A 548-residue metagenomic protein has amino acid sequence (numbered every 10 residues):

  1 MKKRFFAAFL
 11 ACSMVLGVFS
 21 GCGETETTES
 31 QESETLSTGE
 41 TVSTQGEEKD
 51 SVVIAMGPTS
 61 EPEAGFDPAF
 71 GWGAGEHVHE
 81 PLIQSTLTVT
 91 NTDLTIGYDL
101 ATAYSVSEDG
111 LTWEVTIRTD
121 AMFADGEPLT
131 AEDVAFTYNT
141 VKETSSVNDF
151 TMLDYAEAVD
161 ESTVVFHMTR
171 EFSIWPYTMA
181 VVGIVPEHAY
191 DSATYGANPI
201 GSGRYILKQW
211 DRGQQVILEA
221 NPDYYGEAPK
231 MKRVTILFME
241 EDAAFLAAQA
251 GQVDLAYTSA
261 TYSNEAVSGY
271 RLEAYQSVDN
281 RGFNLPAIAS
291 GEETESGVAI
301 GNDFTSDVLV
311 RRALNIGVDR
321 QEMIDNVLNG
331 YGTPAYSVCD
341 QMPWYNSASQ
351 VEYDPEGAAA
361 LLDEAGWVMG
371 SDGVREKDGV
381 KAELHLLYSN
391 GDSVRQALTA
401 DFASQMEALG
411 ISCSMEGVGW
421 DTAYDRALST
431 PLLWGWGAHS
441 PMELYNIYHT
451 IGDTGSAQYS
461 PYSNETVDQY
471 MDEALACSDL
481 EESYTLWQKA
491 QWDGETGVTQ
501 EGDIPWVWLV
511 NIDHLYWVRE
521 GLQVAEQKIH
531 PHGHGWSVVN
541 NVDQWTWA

Functional and structural regions predicted by a protein language model:
V53, T130-T137, E161, V165 (+6 more regions): Alpha-helical secondary-structure segments
I54-M56, G126, Q249, L255-T258 (+3 more regions): Periplasmic binding protein-like
A55-V106, I200: N-terminal lobe/hinge region of extracytoplasmic solute-binding protein
N91-T92, E171, T178-P229, R233 (+3 more regions): Gly/Pro-rich hinge or "lid" segments in bacterial periplasmic/extracellular proteins
T102-S145, V165, A247, D303-S306: Aromatic- and charge-enriched surface segment that lines or borders ligand/interaction sites
S105, D109-T112, N148-A189: Surface-exposed binding/hinge segments that line and control ligand-binding clefts or catalytic entry sites
D211, Q215, N315-N346, Q350 (+3 more regions): Detector for C-terminal structural segments
P222-A266, S412-S414: Ligand-site clamp/hinge motif
